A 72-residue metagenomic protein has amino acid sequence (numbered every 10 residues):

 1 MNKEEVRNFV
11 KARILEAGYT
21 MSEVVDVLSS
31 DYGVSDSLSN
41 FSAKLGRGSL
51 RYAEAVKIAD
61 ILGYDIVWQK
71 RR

Functional and structural regions predicted by a protein language model:
M1-M21, V27: A short, Lys/Arg-rich alpha-helix, primarily the initiator
D26, S30, D60: Alpha-helical residues within the helix-turn-helix
S30-L50: Recognition helix of helix-turn-helix/homeodomain-like DNA-binding domains that insert into the DNA major groove
R51-V67: DNA major-groove recognition helix of helix-turn-helix/homeodomain DNA-binding modules
Q69-R72: Short amphipathic recognition helices of helix-turn-helix/homeodomain-type DNA-binding modules
